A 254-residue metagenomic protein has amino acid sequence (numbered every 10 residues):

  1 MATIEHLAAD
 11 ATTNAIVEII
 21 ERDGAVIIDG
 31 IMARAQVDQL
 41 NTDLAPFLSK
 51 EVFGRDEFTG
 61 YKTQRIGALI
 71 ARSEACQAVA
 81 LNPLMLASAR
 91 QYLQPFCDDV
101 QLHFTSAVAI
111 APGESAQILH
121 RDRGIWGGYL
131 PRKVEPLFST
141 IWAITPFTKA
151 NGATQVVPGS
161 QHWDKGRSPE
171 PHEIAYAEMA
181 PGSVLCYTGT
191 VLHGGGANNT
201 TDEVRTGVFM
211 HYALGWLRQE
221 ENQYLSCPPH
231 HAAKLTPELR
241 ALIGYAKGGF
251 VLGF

Functional and structural regions predicted by a protein language model:
A2-R22, D29-L119, G124-W126: Non-heme Fe(II)-dependent double-stranded beta-helix
G24-A25, G182: Catalytic palm active-site di-aspartate
A71, L81, V157, Y187 (+1 more regions): A conserved hydrophobic position in a structured secondary element of the catalytic/binding core that shapes
F104-A107, T140-W142, V208-Y212: A structural signal for short, well-ordered beta-strand segments
V108, P146-F147, T190-V191: Short Ser/Thr-interspersed hydrophobic loop/turn segments at strand-loop and sheet-helix junctions that line or gate
G113-M179, T206, L217-C227: Catalytic core of non-heme Fe(II) oxygenases with the double-stranded beta-helix
Q161-L192, G196-F254: Conserved double-stranded beta-helix
